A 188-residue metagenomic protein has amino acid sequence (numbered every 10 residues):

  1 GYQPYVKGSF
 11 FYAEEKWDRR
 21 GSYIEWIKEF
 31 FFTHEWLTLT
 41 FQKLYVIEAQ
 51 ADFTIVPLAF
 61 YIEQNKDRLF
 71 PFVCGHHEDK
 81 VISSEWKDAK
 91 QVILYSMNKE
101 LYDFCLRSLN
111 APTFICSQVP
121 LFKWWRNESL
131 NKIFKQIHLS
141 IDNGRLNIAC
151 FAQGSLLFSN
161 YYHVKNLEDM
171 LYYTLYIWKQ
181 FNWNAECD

Functional and structural regions predicted by a protein language model:
G1-G8, E85-W183: Small-residue (GG/TT-enriched) beta-loop-alpha framework at ligand/catalytic clefts
Y5-D18, S22-N127: Active-site neighborhood for divalent-cation/phosphate handling
R19-F31, L167-D188: Helical "lid/coupling" subdomains associated with nucleotide-phosphate turnover
F41-K43, F134, E186: A general structural motif
P57-A59, Y161, C187: A generic "cationic amphipathic patch" detector
